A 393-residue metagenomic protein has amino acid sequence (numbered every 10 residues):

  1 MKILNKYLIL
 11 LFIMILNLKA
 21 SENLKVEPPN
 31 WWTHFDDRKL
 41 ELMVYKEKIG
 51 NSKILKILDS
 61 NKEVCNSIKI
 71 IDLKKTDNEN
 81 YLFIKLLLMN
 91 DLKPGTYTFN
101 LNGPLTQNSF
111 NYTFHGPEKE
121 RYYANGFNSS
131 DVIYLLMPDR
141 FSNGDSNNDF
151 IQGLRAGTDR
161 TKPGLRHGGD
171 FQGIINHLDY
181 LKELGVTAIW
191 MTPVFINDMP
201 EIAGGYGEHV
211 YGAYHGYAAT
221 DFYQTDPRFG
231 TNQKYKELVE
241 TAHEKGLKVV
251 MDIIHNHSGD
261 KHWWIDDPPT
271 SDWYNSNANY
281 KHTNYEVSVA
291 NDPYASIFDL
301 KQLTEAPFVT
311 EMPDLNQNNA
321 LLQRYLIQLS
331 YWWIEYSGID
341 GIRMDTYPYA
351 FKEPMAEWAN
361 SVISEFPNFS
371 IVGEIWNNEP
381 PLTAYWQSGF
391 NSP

Functional and structural regions predicted by a protein language model:
K2-L11: Sec-dependent signal peptide recognition, specifically the positively charged N-region followed immediately by
F12-A20: Hydrophobic h-region of N-terminal signal peptides that target proteins for export in Gram-negative bacteria
S21-N51, F110, F114-P117: Beta-strand/beta-sandwich contexts
F35-P104: Immunoglobulin-like IPT/TIG beta-sandwich domains and homologous Ig-like subdomains
L105-K245: N-terminal structural segment of carbohydrate-active enzymes
V132-Y134, I189-M191, V249-M251, I342 (+1 more regions): Hydrophobic faces of well-ordered beta-strands that scaffold small-molecule active sites in alpha/beta enzyme cores
F150-G153, M199-Y217, H255-L300, Y385-S392: Aromatic- and acidic-residue-enriched segments that line the glycan-binding/catalytic groove of carbohydrate-active
H257, L329-Y331, E335-P393: Active-site-proximal helices and loops of the catalytic beta/alpha 8
